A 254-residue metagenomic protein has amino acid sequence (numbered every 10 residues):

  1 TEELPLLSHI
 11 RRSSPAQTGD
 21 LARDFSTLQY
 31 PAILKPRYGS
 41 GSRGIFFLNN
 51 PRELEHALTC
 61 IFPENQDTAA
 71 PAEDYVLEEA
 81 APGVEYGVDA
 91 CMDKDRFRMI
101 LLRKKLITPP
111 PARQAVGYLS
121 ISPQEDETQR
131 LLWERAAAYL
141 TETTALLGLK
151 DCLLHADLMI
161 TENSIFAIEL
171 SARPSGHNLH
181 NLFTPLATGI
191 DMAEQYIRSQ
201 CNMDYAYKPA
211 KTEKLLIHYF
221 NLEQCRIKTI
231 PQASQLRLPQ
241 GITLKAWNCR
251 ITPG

Functional and structural regions predicted by a protein language model:
T1-Y75, A81-P82, K94-D95, P123-A138 (+1 more regions): Active-site nucleotide/adenylate-binding loops and adjacent lid/helix of ATP-dependent enzymes
P5, Q29, T68, G148-L149 (+1 more regions): Short secondary-structure junctions
L21-D24, I197-G254: Peripheral (often C-terminal) accessory segments that flank ATP-dependent C-N-forming ligase machineries
P31, D74, M99, L215-I217 (+1 more regions): A residue-level signal for beta-strand positions that form part of recognition/binding surfaces within mature
G39, E78-G83, M159-E162, A210-T212: A short beta-turn/loop motif at secondary-structure boundaries
R52, E79-L149, L153, I160 (+3 more regions): ATP-dependent carboxylate/phosphate-activation module, predominantly the ATP-grasp catalytic core and closely related
F62-P63, G117-L119, P185, Q232-R237: Short intrinsically disordered coil segments
T144, A156, Y205-Y207: Generic recognition of flexible, low-complexity loop/linker segments
